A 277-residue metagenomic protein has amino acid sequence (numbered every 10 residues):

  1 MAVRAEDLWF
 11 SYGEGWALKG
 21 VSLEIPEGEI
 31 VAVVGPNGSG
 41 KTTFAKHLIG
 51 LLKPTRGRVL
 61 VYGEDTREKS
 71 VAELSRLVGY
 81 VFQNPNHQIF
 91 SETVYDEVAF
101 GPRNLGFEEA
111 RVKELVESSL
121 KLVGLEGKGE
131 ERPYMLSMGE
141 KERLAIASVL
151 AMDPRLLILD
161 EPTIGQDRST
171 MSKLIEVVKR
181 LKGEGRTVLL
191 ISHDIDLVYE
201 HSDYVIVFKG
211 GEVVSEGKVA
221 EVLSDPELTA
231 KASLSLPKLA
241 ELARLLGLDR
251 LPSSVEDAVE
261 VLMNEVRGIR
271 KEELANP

Functional and structural regions predicted by a protein language model:
V34-P36: The feature captures the beta-strand-to-loop junction immediately N-terminal to the Walker
I49: Helix-to-loop junction immediately C-terminal to a conserved catalytic motif
G57-D65, L74: Conserved ABC transporter NBD signature motif
A110-K128: Conserved ABC ATPase "signature" region
R132-L136: Conserved ABC ATPase signature
L157-D160: Catalytic Walker B motif of ABC-type/P-loop ATPase nucleotide-binding domains
S192-H193: H-loop/switch region of ABC-family ATPase nucleotide-binding domains
